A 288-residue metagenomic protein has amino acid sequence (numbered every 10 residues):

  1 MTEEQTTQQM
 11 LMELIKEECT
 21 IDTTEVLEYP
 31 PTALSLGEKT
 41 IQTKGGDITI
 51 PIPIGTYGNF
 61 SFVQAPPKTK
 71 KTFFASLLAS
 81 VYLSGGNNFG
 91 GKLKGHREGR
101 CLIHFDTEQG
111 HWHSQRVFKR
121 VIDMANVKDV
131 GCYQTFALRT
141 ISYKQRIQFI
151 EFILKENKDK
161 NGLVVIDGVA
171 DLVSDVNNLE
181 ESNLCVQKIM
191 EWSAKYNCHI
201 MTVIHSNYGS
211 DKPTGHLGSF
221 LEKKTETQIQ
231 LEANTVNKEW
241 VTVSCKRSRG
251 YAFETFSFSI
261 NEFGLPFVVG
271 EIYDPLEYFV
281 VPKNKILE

Functional and structural regions predicted by a protein language model:
M1-T7: Long, basic/Gly/Ser/Thr-rich N-terminal segments that mediate initial subcellular attachment or targeting
Q8-V121: The Walker A/P-loop phosphate-binding site
G55, K94-E98, A125-K128, K155-K158 (+2 more regions): Conserved catalytic network of the ASCE P-loop NTPase/AAA+ motor domain
F62-Q64, K68, T72-F73, N183-Y273: Phosphate-binding/switch region of NTP-binding enzymes
V81, G85, V121-M124, L172-D175 (+3 more regions): Conserved, well-folded catalytic cores of nucleic-acid-processing and energy-transducing macromolecular machines
N87, H96-E180, L184, F263-L265 (+1 more regions): Conserved inter-motif catalytic segment of the P-loop NTP-binding fold
